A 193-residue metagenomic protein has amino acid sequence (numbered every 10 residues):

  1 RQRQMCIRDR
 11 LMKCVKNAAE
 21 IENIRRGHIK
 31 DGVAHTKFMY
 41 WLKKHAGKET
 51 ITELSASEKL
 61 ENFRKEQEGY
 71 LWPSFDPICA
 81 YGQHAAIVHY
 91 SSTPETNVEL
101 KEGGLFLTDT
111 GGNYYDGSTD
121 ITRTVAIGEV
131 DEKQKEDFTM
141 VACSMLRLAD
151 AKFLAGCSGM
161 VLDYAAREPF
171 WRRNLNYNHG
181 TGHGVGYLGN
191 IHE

Functional and structural regions predicted by a protein language model:
R1-Q4, R8-E193: Active-site neighborhoods and metal-handling regions in enzymes and metal-associated proteins
